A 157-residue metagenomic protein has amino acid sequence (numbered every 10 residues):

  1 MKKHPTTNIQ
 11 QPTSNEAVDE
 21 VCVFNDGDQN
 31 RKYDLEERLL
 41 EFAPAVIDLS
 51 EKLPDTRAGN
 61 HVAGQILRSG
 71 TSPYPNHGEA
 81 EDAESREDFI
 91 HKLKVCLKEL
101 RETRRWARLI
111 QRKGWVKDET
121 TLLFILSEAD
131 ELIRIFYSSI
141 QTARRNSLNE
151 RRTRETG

Functional and structural regions predicted by a protein language model:
M1-G157: Amphipathic alpha-helical assembly/interaction segments
